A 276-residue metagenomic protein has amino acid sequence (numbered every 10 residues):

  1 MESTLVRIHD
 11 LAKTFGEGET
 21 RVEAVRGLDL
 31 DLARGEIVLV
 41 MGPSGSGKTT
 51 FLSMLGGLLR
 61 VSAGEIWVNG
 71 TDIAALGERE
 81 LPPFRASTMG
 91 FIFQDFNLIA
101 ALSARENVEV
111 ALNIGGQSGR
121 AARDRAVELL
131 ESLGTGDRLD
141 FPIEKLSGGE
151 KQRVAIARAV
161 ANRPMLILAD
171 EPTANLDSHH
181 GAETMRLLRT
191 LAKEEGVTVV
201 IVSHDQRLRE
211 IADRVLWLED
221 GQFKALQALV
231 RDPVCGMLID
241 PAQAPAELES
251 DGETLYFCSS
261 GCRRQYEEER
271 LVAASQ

Functional and structural regions predicted by a protein language model:
R7, T71-D72, E109, N113 (+1 more regions): Conserved ABC ATPase "signature" region
G56: Helix-to-loop junction immediately C-terminal to a conserved catalytic motif
G64-D72: Conserved ABC transporter NBD signature motif
A86, F141, A161-N162, E195: Conserved signature/switch motifs of ABC ATPase nucleotide-binding domains
L102-V110: Short coil-to-helix segment of the ABC ATPase nucleotide-binding domain corresponding to the Q-loop/switch region
P142-L146, E150: Conserved ABC ATPase signature
I167-D170: Catalytic Walker B motif of ABC-type/P-loop ATPase nucleotide-binding domains
